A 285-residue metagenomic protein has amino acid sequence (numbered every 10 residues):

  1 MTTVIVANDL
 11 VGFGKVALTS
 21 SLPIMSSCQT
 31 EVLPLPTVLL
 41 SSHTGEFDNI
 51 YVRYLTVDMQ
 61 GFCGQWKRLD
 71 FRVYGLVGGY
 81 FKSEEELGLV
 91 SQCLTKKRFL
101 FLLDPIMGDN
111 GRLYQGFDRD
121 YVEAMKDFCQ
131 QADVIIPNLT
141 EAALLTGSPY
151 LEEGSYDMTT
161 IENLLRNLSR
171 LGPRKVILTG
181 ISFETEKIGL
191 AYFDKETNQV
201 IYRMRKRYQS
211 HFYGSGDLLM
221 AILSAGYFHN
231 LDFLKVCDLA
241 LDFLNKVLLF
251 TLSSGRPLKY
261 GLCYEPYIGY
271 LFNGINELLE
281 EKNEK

Functional and structural regions predicted by a protein language model:
T2-Q115, Y264-E277, E281-E284: Conserved N-terminal subdomain of the carbohydrate kinase-like
V11, V38-L40, K82, M107-D109 (+4 more regions): Glycine-rich beta-alpha junction loops
G12-F13, V200-G214: Short pre-catalytic strand/loop immediately N-terminal to key active-site residues, enriched for Gly-Thr
T30, G64, R68-F71, T95 (+5 more regions): Generic secondary-structure signature for well-ordered alpha-helical cores
G116-V200, Y208, L231-L234: Conserved phosphate/ATP/ADP-binding segment of small-molecule kinases
S210-F233, C237-L239: Short, small-residue alpha-helix embedded
L234-K285: Charged C-terminal helix
